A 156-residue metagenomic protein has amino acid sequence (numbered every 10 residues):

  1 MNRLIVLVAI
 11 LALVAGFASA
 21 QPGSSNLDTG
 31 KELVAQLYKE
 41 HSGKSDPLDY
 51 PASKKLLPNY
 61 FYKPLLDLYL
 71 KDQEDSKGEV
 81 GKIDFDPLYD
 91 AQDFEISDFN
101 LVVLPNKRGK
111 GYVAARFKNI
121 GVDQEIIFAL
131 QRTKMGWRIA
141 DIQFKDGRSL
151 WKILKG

Functional and structural regions predicted by a protein language model:
L4-V14: Sec-dependent N-terminal signal peptides
G16-P47: Short, low-complexity N-terminal intrinsically disordered segments enriched in polar/charged residues
K44-L104: Short solvent-exposed beta->alpha transition segments
K71-E74, G81, P105-K110, A114 (+3 more regions): Low-complexity, intrinsically disordered terminal/linker segments enriched in charged and Gly/Pro repeats
D98, E125-I127: Well-ordered beta-strand positions in beta-sheet-rich domains
